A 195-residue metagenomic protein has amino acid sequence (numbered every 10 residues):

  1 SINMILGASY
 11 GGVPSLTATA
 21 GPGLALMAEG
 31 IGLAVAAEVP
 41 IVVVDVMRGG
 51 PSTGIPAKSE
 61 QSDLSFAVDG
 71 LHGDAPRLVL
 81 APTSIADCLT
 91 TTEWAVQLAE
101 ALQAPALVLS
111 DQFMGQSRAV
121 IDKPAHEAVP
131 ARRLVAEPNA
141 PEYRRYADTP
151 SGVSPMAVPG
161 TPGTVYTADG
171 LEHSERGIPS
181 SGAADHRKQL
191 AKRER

Functional and structural regions predicted by a protein language model:
S1-D69, L78-A99: Thiamine diphosphate
A75: Short acidic, glycine-rich surface-loop motifs adjacent to enzyme active sites
T91, V96-R195: Flexible, low-complexity linker and terminal segments
